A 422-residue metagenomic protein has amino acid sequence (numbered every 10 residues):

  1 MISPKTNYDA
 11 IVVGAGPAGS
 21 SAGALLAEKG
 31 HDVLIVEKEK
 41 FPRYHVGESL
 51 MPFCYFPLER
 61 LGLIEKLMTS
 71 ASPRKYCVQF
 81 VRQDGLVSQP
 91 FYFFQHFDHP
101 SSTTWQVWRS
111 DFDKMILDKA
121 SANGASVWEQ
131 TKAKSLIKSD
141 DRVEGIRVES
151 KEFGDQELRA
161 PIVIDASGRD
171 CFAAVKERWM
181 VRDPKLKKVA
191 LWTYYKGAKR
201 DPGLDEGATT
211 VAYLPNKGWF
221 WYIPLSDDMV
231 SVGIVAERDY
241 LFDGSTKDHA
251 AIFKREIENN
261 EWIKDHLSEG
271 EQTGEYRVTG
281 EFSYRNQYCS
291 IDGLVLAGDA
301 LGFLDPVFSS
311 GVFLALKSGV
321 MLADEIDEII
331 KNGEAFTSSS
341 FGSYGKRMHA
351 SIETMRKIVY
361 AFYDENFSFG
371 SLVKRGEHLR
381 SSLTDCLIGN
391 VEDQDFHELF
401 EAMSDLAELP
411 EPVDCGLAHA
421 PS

Functional and structural regions predicted by a protein language model:
I2-G16, L34: Beta1/beta-strand and adjacent pyrophosphate-binding region of the FAD-binding site in flavoprotein oxidoreductases
G19-S20: N-terminal Rossmann-fold NAD(P) dinucleotide-binding loop
A27-V46: Glycine-rich FAD pyrophosphate-binding loop
H45-G85: N-terminal FAD cofactor-binding segment of flavoenzymes
F97-D118, F242-K247: Short beta-strand to alpha-helix junction loop
K119-I263: Predominantly flavin-linked oxidoreductase catalytic cores and closely associated redox partners
Y240-E325, K331, F336-G345: FAD/FMN-dependent oxidoreductases across multiple families
D327-S422: C-terminal helical "tail/cap" subdomain of flavin- and related membrane-associated enzymes
